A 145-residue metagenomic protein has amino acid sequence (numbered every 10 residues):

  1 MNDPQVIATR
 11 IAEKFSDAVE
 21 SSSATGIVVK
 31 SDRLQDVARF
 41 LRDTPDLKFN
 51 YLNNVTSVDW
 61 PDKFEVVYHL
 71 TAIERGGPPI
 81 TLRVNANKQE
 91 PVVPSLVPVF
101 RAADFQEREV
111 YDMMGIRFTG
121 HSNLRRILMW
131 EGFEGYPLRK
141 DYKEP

Functional and structural regions predicted by a protein language model:
M1-P145: Terminal low-complexity/charged segments
